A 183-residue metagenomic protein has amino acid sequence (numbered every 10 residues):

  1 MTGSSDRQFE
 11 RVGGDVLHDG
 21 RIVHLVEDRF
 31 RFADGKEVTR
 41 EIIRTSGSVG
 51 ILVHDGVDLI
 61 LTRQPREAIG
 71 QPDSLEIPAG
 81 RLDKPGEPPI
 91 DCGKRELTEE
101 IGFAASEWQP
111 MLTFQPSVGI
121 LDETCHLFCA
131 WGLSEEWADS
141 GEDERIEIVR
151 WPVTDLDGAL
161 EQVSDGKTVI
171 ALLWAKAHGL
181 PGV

Functional and structural regions predicted by a protein language model:
T2-V12, K36, D73, P110 (+4 more regions): Nudix hydrolase/Nudix homology domain
F9-G50, D55: Acidic, metal-coordinating catalytic segment for phosphate/diphosphate chemistry, firing primarily on the Nudix
H24, S46, G56, R66 (+3 more regions): Active-site segment of metal-dependent pyrophosphate-handling enzymes, primarily the Nudix hydrolase catalytic core
E27, G50, D58, T124 (+1 more regions): Conserved beta-strand and immediately adjacent loop positions that scaffold enzyme active sites
F30, V53, L61, C129-A130 (+1 more regions): Conserved hydrophobic "DFG−1" position in protein kinase catalytic cores
V49-R95, E142-E144: Conserved Nudix-box catalytic region and its N-terminal flanking loop in Nudix hydrolases and closely related
E87, G102-F103, L180: Helix N-cap/coil-helix junction residues
